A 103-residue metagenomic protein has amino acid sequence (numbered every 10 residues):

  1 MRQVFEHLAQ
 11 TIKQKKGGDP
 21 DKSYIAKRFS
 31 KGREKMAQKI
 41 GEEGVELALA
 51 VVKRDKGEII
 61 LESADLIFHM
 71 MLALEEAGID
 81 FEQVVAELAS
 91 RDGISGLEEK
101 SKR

Functional and structural regions predicted by a protein language model:
M1-S63, I67-R103: Flexible "arm" and connector segments at domain edges
